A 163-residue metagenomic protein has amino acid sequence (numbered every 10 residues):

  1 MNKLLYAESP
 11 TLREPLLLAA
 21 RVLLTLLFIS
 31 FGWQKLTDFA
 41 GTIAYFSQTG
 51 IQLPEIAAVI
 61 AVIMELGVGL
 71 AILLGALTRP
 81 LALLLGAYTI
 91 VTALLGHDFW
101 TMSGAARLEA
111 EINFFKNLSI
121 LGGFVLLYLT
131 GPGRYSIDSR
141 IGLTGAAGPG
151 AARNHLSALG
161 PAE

Functional and structural regions predicted by a protein language model:
M1-T37, E55-I63, G67, L74-E163: Extended, low-polarity transmembrane helix blocks
F39-Q52: Short juxtamembrane and helix-loop transition motifs at transmembrane-helix boundaries in membrane proteins
